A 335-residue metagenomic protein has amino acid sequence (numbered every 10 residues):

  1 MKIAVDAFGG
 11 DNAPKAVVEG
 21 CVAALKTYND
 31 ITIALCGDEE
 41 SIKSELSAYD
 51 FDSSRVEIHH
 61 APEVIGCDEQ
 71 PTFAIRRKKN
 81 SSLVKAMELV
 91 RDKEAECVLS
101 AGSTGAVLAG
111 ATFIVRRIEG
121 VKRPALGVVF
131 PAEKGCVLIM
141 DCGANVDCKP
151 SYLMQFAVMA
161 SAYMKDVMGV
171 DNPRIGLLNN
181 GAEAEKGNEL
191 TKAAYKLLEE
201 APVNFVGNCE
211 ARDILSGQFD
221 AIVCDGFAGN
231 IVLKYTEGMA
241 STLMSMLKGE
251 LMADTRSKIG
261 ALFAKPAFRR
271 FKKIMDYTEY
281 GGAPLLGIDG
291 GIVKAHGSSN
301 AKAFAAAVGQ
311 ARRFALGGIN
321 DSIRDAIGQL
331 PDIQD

Functional and structural regions predicted by a protein language model:
M1-K43: N-terminal phosphate-binding or glycine-rich loops at protein starts, especially the Walker A/P-loop of NTPases
V5-K15, A144-M154, K294-A301: Short, glycine-rich nucleotide/cofactor-binding loops
D6, L35-C36, H59, S100-G102 (+6 more regions): Short beta-strand segments
K15-A16, Y28, T32-A34, E39-E40 (+4 more regions): Glycine-rich phosphate/diphosphate-binding loop of Rossmann-like nucleotide-binding domains
I31, R55-V56, V137, V203: Short, conserved active-site loop motifs that form the nucleotide-linked donor/cofactor pocket
F51-A95: Phosphate/nucleotide-donor binding subsite
T112-A125, V129-I139, Q218-I222, G226-D335: Glycine-rich phosphate/nucleotide-binding loop
